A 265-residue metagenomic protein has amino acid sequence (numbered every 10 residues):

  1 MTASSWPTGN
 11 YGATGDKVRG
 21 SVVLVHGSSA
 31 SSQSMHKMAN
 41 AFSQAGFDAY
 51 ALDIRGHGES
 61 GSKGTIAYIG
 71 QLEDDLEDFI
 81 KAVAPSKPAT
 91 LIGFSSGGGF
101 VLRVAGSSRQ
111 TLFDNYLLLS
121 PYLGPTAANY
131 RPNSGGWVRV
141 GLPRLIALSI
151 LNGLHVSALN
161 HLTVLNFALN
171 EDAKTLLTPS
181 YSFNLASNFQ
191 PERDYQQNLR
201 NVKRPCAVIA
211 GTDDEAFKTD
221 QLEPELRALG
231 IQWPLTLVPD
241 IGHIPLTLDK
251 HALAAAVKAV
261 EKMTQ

Functional and structural regions predicted by a protein language model:
M1-G15: N-terminal cap/lid segment of alpha/beta-hydrolase-fold proteins
S28-N40, D220: The serine-hydrolase catalytic nucleophile loop
S32, H57-V83: Catalytic nucleophile-loop/oxyanion-hole region of alpha/beta-hydrolase and closely related hydrolase-like folds
A39-G61: Conserved alpha/beta-hydrolase
L117-A127: Active-site nucleophile loop of the alpha/beta-hydrolase fold
V202, V208-A210: Short beta-strand/loop motif that positions the catalytic acidic residue of the alpha/beta-hydrolase fold
E215-Q221: Conserved alpha/beta-hydrolase "acid-adjacent" motif
I241-H251: Catalytic histidine-centered segment of alpha/beta-hydrolase-like enzymes
